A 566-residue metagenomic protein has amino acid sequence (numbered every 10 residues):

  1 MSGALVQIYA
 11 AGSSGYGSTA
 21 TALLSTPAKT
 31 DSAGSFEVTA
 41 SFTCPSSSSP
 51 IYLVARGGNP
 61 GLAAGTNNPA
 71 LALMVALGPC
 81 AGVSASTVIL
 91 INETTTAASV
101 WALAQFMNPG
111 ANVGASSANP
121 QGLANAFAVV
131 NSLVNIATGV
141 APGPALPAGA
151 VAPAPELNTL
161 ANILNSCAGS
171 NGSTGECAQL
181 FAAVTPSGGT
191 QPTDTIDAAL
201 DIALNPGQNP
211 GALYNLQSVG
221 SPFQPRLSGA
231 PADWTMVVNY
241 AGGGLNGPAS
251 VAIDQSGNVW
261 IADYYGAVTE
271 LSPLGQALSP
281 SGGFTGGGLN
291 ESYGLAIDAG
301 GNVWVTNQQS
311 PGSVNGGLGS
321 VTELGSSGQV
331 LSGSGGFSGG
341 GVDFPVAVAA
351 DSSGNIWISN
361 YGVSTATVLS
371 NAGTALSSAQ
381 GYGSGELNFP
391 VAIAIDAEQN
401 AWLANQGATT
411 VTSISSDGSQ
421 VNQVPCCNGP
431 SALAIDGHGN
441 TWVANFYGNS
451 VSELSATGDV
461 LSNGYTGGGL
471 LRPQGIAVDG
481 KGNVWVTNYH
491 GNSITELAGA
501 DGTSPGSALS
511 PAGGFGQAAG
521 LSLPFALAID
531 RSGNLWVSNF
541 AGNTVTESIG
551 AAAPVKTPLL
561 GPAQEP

Functional and structural regions predicted by a protein language model:
M1-V238, G247: Feature for extracytoplasmic/surface-facing segments of secreted or surface-associated proteins, emphasizing
A212-P566: Flexible "stalk/tail and boundary" regions
